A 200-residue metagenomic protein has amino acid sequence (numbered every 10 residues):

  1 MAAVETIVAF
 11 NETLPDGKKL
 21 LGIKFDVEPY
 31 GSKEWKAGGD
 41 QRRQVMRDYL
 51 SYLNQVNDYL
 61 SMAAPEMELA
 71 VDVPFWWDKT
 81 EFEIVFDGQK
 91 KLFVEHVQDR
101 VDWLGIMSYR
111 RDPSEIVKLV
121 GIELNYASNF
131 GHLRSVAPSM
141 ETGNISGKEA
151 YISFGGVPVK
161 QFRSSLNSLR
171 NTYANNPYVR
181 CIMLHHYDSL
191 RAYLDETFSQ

Functional and structural regions predicted by a protein language model:
A3-I7, K19, V45-Y52, V56 (+6 more regions): Stable alpha-helical elements in mature extracytoplasmic
A3-N11, F75-H96, E115-N129, N167: Alpha-helical scaffolding within the catalytic cores of extracellular/periplasmic polymer-degrading hydrolases
I7-M46, P177-H186: Active-site groove signature of glycoside hydrolases
L14-K19, Y52-L69, H96-W103, F130-R134 (+1 more regions): A structural motif corresponding to the C-terminal end of an alpha-helix and its immediate exit/capping segment
L20-I23, V27-W35, D87-K118: Aromatic- and acid-rich polysaccharide-binding/catalytic face of secreted or lumenal carbohydrate-active enzymes
E34-R47, P113, Y151-P158: Second-shell loop/turn segments in exported
M46-K90, G105-I106, H132-I145, M183-H185: Aromatic-lined carbohydrate-recognition surfaces of secreted/lumenal glycan-active proteins
V101-I116, L124-Q200: Substrate-binding cleft of secreted/luminal carbohydrate-active enzymes
